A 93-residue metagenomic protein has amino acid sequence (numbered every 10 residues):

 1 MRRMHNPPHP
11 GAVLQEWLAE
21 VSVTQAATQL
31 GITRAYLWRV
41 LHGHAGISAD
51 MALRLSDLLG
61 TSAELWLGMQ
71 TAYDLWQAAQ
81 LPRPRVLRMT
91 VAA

Functional and structural regions predicted by a protein language model:
M1-T24, E64, G68: A short, Lys/Arg-rich alpha-helix, primarily the initiator
E20, D57, L67-A93: Short, charged recognition helix plus adjacent turn of helix-turn-helix-like nucleic-acid-binding domains
E20-R39: Short alpha-helical DNA-recognition segment
G31, H42, G60, T71-D74: Short amphipathic alpha-helical surface patches that mediate protein-protein
A35, L41-H42, R88-A93: Short, intrinsically disordered, low-complexity segments enriched in Ser/Thr and Pro
H44-L58: Short, basic-rich loop-to-helix N-cap that marks the start of a DNA-contacting helix
